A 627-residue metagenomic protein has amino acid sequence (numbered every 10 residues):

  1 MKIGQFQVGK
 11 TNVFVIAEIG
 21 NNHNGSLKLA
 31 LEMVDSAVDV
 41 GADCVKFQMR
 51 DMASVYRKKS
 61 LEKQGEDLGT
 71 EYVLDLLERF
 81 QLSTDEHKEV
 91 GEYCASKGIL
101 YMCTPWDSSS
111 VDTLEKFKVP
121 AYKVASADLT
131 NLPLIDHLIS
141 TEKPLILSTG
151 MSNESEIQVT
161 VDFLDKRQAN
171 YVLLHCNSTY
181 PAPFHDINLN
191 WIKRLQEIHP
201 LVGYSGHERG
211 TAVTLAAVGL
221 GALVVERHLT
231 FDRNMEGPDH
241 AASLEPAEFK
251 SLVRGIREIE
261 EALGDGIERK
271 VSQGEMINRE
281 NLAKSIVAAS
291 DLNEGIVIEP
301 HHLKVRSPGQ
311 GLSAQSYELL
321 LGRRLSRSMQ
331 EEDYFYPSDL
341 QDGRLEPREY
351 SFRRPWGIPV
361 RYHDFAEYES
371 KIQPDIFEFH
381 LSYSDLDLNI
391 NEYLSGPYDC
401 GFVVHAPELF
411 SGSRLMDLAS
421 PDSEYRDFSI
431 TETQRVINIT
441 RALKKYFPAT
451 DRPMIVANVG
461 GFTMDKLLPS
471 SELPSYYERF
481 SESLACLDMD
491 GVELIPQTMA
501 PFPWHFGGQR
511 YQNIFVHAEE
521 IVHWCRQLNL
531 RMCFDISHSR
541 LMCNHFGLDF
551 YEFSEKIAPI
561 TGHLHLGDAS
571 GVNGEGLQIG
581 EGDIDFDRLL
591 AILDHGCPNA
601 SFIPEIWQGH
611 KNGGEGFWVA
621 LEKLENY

Functional and structural regions predicted by a protein language model:
M1-D364, D587, D594, E625: Catalytic cores and adjacent flexible loops of soluble metabolic enzymes that perform enolate/carbanion chemistry on
F14-I16, C44-K46, L100-M102, P120-K123 (+14 more regions): Structural preference for beta-strand elements that scaffold enzyme active sites
N24-L31, Q81-T84, K88, L132 (+12 more regions): Non-membrane alpha-helical structural segments and their capping/turn regions in soluble enzymes
V73-S108, D385-L473: Structural motif corresponding to the early beta-alpha repeats
E92-S96, E115, H137-S140, V161-Q168 (+8 more regions): Acidic (Asp/Glu)-rich catalytic clusters
V111-F117, L134-L138, E156-D165, A182-N188 (+4 more regions): Distinct, well-ordered alpha-helical segments
D422-R531, L541: Active-site acidic/histidine proton-transfer and metal-coordination neighborhood in alpha/beta enzyme cores
T433-P453, M464-L468, E482, V522 (+2 more regions): Histidine-acidic metal/acid-base catalytic patches
